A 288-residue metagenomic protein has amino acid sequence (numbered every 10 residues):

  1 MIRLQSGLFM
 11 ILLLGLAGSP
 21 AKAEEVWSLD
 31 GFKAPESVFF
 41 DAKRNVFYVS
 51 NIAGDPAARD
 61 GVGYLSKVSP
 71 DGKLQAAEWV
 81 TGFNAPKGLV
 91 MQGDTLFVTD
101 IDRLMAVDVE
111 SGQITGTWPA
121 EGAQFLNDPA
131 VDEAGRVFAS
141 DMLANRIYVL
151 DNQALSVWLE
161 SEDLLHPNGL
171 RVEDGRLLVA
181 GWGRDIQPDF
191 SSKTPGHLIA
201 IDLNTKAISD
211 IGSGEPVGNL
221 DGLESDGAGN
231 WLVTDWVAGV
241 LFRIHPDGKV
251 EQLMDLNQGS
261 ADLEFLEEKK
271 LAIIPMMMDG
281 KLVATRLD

Functional and structural regions predicted by a protein language model:
S19-A23: Sec/Tat signal peptide C-region and signal peptidase I cleavage site
E24-L29, K73-V80, Q113-P119, L155-E160 (+2 more regions): A short beta-strand motif characteristic of beta-propeller blades
F32-R44, D55-P56, D60-V62, V80-T95 (+6 more regions): Beta-rich, blade/repeat-based domains predominating in secreted/periplasmic proteins but also intracellular
S50-D71: Beta-propeller domains
I52, I101, M142, W182-D185 (+2 more regions): Short loop/turn segments immediately following the C-termini of beta-strands
G61-S66, R103-M105, R146-Y148, H197-I199 (+2 more regions): A short loop-to-beta-strand structural motif that recurs across blades of beta-propeller domains
V68-G72, D108-Q113, L150-A154, D202-K206 (+2 more regions): Short loop/turn segments that connect beta-strands within beta-propeller blades
R103-M105, V109-A134, S140-A144: Asp-box/WD-like beta-propeller blade repeats and closely related beta-sheet repeat scaffolds
